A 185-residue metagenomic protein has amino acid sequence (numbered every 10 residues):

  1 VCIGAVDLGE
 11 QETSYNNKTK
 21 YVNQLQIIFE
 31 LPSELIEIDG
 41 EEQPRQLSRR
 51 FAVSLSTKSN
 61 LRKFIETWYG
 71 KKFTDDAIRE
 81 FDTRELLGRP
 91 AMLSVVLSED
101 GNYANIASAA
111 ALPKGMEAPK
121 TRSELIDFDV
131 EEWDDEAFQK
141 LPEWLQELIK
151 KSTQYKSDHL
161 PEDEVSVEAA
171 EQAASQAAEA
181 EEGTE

Functional and structural regions predicted by a protein language model:
V1-E185: Short beta-rich binding modules
